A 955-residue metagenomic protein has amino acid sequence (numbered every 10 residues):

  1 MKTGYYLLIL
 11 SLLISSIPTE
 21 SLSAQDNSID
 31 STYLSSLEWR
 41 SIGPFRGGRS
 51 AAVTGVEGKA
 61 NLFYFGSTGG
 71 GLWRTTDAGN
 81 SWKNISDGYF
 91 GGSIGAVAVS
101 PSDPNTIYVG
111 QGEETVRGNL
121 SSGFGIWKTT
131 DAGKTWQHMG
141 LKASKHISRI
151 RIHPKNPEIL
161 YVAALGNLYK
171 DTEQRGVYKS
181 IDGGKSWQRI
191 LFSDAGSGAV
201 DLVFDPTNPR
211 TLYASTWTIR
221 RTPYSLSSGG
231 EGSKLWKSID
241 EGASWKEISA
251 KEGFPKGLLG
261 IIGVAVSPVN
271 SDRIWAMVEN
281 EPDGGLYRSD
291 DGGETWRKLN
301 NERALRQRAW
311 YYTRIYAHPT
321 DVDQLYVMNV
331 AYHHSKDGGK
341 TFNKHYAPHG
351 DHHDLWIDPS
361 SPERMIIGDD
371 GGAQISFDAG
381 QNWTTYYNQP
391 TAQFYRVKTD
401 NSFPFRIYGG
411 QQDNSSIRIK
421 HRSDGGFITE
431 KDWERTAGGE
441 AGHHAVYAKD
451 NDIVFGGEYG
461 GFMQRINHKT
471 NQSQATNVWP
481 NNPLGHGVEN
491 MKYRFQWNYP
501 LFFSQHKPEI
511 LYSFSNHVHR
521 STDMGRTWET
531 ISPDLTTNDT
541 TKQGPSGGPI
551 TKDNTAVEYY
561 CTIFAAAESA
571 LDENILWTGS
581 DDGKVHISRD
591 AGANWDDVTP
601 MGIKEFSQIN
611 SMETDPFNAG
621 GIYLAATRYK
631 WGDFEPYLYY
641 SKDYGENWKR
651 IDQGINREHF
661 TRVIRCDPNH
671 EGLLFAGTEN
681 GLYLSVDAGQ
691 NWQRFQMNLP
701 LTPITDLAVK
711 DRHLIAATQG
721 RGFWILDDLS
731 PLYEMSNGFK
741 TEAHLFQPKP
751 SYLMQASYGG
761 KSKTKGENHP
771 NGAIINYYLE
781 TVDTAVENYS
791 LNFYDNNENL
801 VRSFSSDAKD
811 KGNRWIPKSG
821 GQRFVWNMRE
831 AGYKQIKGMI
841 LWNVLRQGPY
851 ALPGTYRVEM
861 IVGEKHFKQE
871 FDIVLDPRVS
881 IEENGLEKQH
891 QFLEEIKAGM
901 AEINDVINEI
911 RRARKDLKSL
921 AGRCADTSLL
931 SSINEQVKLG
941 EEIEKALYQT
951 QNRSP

Functional and structural regions predicted by a protein language model:
M1-Y5: Positively charged n-region of N-terminal signal peptides that target proteins for export
L7-L8, F514, P636, Q869: Hydrophobic transmembrane signal anchors and adjacent membrane-proximal interface regions, especially in viral
L7-S16: Bacterial N-terminal signal peptides
I9-L10, G112, L165, D182 (+4 more regions): Generic alpha-helical secondary structure signal
S11, S21-L22: Cleavable N-terminal signal peptides
S15, T19-E20, G242: Low-complexity, intrinsically disordered segments with a bias for serine/threonine
Q25-K763, P770-N771, K809: Beta-propeller blade termini and top-face loops
N481-G485, Y493-P500, H506, H517-H519 (+10 more regions): C-terminal low-complexity, glycine/proline- and small-hydrophobic-enriched intrinsically disordered tails that act as
